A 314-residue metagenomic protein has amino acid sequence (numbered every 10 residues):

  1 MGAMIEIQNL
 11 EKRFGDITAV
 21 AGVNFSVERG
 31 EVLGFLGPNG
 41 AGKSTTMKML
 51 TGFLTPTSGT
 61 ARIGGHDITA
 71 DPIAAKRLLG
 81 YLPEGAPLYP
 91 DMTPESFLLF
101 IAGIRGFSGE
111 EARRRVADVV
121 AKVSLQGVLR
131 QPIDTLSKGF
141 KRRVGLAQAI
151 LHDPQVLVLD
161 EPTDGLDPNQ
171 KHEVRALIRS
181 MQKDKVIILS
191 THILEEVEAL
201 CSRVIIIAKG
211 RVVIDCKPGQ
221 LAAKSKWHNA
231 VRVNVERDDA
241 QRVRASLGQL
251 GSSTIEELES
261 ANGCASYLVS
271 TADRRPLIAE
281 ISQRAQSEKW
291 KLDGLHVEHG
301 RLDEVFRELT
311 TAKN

Functional and structural regions predicted by a protein language model:
G2-I7, K12-A208, V213-I214: ABC transporter nucleotide-binding domains
L10, I255-L258, L295: Generic beta-strand hydrophobic packing signal
R29, G127, R237, T271-D273 (+1 more regions): Non-catalytic surface loops within mature trypsin-like serine protease
V174-S270: ABC transporter nucleotide-binding domain
A272-N314: C-terminal coupling/interaction segments
